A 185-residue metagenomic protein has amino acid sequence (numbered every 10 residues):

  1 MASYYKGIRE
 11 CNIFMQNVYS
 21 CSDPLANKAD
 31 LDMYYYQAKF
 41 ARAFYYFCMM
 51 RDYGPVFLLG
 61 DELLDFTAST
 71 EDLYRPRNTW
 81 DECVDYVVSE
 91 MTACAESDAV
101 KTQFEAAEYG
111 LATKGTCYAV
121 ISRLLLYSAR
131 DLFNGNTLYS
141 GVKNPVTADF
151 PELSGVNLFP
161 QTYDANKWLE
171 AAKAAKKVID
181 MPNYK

Functional and structural regions predicted by a protein language model:
M1, D52-V56, G60, T92 (+1 more regions): An aromatic- and glycine-enriched ligand-binding surface/loop that stacks and positions planar moieties
M1-Y53, D72-Y109: Conserved, well-structured interaction surfaces
V18, D61-E62: Active-site-proximal beta-strand/loop segments in catalytic clefts of secreted hydrolases
E62-A68: Short edge-strand/loop segments of extracellular domains
E71-R75, V156-F159: Short beta-alpha connecting loops at secondary-structure transitions that line or flank enzyme active sites
